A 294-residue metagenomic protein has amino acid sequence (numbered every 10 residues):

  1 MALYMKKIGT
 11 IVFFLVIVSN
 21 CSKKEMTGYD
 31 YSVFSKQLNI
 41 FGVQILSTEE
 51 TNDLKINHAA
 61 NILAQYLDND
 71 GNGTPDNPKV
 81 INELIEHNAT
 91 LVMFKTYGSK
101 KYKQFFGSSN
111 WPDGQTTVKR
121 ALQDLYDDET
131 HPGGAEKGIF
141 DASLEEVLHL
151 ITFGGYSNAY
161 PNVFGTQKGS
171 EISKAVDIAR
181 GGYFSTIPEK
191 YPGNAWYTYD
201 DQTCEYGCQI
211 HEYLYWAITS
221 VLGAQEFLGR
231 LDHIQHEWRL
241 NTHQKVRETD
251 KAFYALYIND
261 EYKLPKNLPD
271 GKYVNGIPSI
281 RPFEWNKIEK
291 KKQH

Functional and structural regions predicted by a protein language model:
M1-I8: Positively charged n-region of N-terminal signal peptides that target proteins for export
I8-I17: Sec-dependent N-terminal signal peptides
I17, L67-G71, L148, T152-Y156 (+3 more regions): Hydrophobic/aromatic-lined pockets within catalytic cores
N20-T27, K292: Bacterial Sec-dependent N-terminal signal peptides
Y29, K168-R247: Metalloprotease/metallohydrolase-associated module, dominated by Zn2+-dependent proteases
Y31-V33, I40-N194: Acidic/His-rich structured neighborhood in mature extracellular/periplasmic domains
H211-H294: Pan-zinc metallopeptidase signature
